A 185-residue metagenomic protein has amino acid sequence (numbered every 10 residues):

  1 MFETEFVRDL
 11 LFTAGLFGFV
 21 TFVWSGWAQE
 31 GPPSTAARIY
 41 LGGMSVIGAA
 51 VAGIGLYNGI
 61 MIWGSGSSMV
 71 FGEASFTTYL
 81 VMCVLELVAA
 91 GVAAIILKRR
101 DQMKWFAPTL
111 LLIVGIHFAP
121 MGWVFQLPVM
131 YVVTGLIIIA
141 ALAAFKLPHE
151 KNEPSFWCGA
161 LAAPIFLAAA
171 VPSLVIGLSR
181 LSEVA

Functional and structural regions predicted by a protein language model:
F2-V7, S65-S75, V88-R100, F118-F125 (+1 more regions): Short juxtamembrane and helix-loop transition motifs at transmembrane-helix boundaries in membrane proteins
F6-L87: Selected alpha-helical membrane-embedding segments in polytopic membrane proteins
G18-F22, G48-G55, L111-M121, T134-A144 (+1 more regions): Helical transmembrane-bundle signal
F22-P33, A89-R100, L142-H149, A160: C-terminal ends of transmembrane helices
S25-T35, G64, L97, D101-P108 (+2 more regions): Juxtamembrane membrane-water interface segments of multi-pass membrane proteins, especially cytoplasmic-side
A37-S45, W105-L111, S155-A162: Cytoplasmic-side transmembrane-helix entry/capping segments in multi-pass membrane proteins
L80, L87-I139: Membrane-proximal helix-loop-helix units in multi-pass membrane proteins
M130-A185: Terminal transmembrane helical module of multi-pass membrane proteins
